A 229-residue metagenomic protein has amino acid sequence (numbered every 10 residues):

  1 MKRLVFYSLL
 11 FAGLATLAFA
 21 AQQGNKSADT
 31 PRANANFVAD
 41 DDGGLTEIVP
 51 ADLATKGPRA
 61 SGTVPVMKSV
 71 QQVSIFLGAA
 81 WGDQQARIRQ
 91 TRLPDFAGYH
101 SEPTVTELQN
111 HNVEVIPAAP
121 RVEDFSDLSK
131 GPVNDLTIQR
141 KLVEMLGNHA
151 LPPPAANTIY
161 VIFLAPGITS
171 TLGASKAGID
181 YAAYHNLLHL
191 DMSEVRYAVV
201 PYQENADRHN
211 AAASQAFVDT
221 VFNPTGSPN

Functional and structural regions predicted by a protein language model:
M1-S8: Bacterial N-terminal signal peptides that target proteins for export
S8-T16: Bacterial N-terminal signal peptides
A18-A20: Boundary at the C-terminal end of the N-terminal hydrophobic targeting segment
G24-L142: N-terminal carbohydrate-binding/catalytic regions of secreted carbohydrate-active enzymes
D42, S129, V133-P153, N157-I159 (+1 more regions): Functional cores of ribonucleases/endoribonucleases
P94-E102, V143-L151, V218-S227: Sec-exported extracytoplasmic/periplasmic mature domains
L151-P228: Active-site-proximal segment of zinc-dependent metalloprotease catalytic domains
